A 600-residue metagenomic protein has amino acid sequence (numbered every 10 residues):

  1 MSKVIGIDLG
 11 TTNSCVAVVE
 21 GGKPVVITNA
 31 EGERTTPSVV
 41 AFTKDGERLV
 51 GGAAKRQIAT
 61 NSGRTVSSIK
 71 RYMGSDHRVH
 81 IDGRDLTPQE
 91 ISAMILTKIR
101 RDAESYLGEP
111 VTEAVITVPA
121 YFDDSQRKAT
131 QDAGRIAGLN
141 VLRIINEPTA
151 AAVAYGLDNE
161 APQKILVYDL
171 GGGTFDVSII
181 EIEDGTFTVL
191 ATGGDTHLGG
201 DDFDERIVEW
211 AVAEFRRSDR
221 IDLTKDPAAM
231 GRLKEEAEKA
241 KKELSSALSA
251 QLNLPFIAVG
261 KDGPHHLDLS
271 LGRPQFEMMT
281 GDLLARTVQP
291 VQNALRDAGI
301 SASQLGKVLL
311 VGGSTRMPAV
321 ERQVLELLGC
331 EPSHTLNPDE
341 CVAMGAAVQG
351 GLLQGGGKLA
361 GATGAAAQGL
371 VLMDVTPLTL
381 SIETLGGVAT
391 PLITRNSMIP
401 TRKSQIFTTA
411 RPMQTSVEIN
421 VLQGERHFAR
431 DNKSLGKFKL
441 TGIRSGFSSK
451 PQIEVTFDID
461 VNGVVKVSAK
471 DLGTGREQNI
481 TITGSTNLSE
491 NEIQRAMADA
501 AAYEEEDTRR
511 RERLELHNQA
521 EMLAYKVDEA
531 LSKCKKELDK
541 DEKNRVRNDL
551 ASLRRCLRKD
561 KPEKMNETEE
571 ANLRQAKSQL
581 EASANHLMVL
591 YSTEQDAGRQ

Functional and structural regions predicted by a protein language model:
M1-S75, V79-D85, M94, R101-Q600: Oxyanion-binding/catalytic loops of NTP- or PPi-dependent enzymes
